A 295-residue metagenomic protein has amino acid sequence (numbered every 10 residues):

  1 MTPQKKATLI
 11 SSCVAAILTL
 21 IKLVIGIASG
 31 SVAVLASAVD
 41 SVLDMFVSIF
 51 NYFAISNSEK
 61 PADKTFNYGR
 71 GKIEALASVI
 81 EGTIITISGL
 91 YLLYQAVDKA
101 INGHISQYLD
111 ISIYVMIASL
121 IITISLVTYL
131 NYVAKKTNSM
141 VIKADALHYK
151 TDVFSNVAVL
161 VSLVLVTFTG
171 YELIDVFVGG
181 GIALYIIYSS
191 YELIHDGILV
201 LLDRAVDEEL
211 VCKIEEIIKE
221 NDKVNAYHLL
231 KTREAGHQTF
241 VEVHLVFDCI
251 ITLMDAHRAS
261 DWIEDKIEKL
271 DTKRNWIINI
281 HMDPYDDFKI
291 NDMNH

Functional and structural regions predicted by a protein language model:
M1-E216: Alpha-helical transmembrane cores and adjacent cytosolic helix/loop segments of polytopic membrane transporters
M1-I10, L20, S31, K60 (+2 more regions): Peripheral (non-transmembrane) domains and long loops of multi-pass membrane proteins
